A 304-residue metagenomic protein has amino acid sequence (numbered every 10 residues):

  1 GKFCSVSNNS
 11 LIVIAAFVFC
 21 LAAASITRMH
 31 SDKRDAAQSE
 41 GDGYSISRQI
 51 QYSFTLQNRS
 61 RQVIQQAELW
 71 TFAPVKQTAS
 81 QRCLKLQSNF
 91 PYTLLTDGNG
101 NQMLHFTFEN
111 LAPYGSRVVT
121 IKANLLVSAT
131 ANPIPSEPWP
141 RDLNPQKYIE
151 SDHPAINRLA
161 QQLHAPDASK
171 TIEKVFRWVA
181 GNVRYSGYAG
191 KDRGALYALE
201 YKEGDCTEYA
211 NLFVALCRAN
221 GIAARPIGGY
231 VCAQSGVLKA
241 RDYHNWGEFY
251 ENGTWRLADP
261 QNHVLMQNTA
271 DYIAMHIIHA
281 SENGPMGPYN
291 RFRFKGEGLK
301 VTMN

Functional and structural regions predicted by a protein language model:
C4-I14: N-terminal Sec-pathway targeting helices
I14-A24: Hydrophobic membrane-insertion alpha-helices, especially the h-region of bacterial N-terminal signal peptides
S25-S128: Intrinsically disordered, low-complexity N-terminal segments that are enriched in acidic
R59-Q62, A112-S116, A165-A168, R218-G221 (+1 more regions): A short, structured loop/turn motif at beta-sheet edges
G98, S116-E200: Acidic low-complexity segments
T171-V175, K202-C217: Active-site nucleophilic cysteine motif
N211-N290: Hydrophobic/aromatic-rich core segments of domains that either
E282-N304: TerminUS-proximal long segments
